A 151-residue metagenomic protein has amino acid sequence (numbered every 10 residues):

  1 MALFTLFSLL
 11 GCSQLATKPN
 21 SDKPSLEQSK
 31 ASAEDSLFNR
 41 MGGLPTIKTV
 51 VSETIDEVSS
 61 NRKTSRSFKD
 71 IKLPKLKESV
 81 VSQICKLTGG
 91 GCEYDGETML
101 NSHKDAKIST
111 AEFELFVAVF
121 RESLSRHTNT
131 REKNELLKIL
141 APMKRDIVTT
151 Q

Functional and structural regions predicted by a protein language model:
M1-L3: Sec-dependent signal peptide recognition, specifically the positively charged N-region followed immediately by
L9-G11: C-terminal motif of bacterial Sec signal peptides marking the signal peptidase cleavage site
Q14-Q151: Globin-like tetrapyrrole-binding proteins
